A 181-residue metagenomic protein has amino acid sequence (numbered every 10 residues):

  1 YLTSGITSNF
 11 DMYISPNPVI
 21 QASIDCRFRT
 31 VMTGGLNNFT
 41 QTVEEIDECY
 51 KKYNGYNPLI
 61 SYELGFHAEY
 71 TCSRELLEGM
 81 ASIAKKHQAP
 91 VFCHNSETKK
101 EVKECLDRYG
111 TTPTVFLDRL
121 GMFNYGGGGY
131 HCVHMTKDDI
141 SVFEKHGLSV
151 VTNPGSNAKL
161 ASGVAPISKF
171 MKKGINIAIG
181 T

Functional and structural regions predicted by a protein language model:
Y1-L2, A84: Hydrophobic pocket-lining residues that define ligand/cofactor binding sites across diverse proteins
S4-S8, N176: Short acidic/polar active-site loop segments enriched in Thr and Asp
I6, F28, Q88, G147-L148: A structural motif
N9-F10, V91: Hydrophobic residues within beta-strands of alpha/beta enzymes
D11-S15: Divalent-metal (often Zn2+) His-rich catalytic cores of metallo-beta-lactamase-fold enzymes
P16-V133: Metal-coordinating catalytic core of metallo-dependent amide/deamination hydrolases
M122-T181: Active-site-adjacent C-terminal substructures of enzyme catalytic domains
